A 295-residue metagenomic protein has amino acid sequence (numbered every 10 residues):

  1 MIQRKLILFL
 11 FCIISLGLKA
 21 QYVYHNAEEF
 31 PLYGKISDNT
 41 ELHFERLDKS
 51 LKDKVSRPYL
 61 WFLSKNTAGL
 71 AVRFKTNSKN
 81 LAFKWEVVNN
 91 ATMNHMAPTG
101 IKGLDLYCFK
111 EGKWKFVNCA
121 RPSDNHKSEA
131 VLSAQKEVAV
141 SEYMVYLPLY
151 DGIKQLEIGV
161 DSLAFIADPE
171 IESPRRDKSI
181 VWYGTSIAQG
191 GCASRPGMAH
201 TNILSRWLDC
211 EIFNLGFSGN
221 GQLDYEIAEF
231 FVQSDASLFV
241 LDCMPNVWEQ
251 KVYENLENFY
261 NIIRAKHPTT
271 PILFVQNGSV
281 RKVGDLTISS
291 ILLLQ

Functional and structural regions predicted by a protein language model:
I2, S15-S179: N-terminal secretory targeting modules
K5-I14: Sec-dependent N-terminal signal peptides
L156-I158, C192-P196, V252: Short, solvent-exposed loop/turn and secondary-structure capping segments
D177-T201: Catalytic nucleophile-elbow at a beta strand-turn-alpha helix junction centered on a G-D-S/GDSL motif, marking
S186-G191, N214, M244-Q250: Surface-exposed cleft-lining segments at the edges of enzyme active sites
T201-N214: Short helix-loop-beta junction
N220, D224-Q295: Alpha-helical cap/lid subdomain in secreted, periplasmic, or secretory-pathway luminal O-acyl-processing enzymes
